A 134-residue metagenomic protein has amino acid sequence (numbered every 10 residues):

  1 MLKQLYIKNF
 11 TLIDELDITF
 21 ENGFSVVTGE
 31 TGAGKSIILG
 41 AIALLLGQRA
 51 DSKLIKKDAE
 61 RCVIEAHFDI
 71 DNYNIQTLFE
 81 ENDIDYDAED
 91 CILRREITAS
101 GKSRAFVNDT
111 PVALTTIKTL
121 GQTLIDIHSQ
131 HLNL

Functional and structural regions predicted by a protein language model:
Q4-L134: Gly/Lys-enriched N-terminal cap/neck module of very large, oligomeric protein machines
